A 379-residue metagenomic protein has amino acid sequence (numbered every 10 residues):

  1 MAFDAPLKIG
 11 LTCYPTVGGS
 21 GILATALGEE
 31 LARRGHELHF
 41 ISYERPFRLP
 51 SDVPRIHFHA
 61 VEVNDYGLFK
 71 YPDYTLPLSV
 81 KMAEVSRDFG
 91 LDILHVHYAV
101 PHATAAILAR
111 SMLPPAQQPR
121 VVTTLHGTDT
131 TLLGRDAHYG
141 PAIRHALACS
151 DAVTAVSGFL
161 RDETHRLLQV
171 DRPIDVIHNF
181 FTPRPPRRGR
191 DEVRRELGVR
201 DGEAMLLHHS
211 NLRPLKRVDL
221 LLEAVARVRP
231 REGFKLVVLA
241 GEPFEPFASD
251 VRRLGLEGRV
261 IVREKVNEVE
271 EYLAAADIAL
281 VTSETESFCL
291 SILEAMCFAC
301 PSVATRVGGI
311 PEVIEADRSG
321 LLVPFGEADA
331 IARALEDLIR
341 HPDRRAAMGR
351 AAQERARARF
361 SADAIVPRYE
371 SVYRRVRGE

Functional and structural regions predicted by a protein language model:
R45-F47, F181, H209, R213 (+1 more regions): Glycosyltransferase donor-sugar binding loop
R161-F181: Helix-loop-beta element that forms the nucleotide-linked donor phosphate-binding surface in glycosyltransferases
P186-V199, R368: A short helix/loop element that forms part of the nucleotide-sugar donor recognition site in Leloir-type
R200-K216, L222-V225, V237: Conserved donor-binding/catalytic core segment of Leloir-type glycosyltransferases
A248-V266: Nucleotide-activated donor-binding/catalytic signature segment of Leloir-type glycosyltransferases, i.e., the conserved
E284: Aromatic "clamp/platform" in nucleotide-sugar-dependent glycosyltransferases that forms part of the donor/acceptor
P301-A304, I314: Short hydrophobic beta-strand element within catalytic cores of glycosyltransferases and related nucleotide-activated
A316-D317, L321-A328, D337-P342: Conserved acidic donor-binding segment of nucleotide-sugar-dependent glycosyltransferases
